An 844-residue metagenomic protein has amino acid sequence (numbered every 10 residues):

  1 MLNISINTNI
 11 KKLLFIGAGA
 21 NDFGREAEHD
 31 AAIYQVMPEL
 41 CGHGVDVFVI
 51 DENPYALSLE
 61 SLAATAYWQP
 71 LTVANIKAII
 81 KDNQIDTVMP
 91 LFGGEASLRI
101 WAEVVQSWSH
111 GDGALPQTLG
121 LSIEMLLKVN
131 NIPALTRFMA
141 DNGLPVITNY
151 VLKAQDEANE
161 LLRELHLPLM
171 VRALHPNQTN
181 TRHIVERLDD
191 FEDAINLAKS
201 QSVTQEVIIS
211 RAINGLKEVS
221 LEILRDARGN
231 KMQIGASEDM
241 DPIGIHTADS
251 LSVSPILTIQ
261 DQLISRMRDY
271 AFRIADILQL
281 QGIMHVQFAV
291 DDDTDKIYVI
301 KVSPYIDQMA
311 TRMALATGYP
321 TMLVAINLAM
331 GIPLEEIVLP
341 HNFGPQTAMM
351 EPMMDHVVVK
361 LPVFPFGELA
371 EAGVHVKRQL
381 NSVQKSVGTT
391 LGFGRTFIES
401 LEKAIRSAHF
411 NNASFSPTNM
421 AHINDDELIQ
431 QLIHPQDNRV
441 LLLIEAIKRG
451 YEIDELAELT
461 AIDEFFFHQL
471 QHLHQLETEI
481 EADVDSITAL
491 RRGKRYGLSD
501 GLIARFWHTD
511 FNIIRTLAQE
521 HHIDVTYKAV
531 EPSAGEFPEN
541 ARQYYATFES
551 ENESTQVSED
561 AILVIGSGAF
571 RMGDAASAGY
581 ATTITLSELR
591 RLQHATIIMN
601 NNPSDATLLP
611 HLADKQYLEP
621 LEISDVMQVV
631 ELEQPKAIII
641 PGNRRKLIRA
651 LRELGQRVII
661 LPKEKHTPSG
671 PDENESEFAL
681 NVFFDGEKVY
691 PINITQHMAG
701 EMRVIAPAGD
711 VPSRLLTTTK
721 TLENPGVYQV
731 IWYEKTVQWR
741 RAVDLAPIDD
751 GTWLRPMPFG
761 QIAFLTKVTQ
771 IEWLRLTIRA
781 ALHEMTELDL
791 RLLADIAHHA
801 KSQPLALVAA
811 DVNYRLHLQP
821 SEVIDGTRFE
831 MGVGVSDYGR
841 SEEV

Functional and structural regions predicted by a protein language model:
S5-K11, G17-R25, D30-Q35, E39-G42 (+19 more regions): ATP-dependent carboxylate activation and anion-phosphoryl transfer catalytic cores that bind Mg-ATP to form
I50, P90-L91, L121, N149-L152 (+3 more regions): Structural motif
A102, G573-D574, L654: Active-site/ligand-binding-proximal alpha/beta "capping" segment
I123-R137: Short alpha-helix plus adjacent loop in nuclease-associated cores
A154-L165, T547, G670: Conserved phosphate-binding catalytic cores of ATP/NTP-utilizing and phosphoryl-transfer enzymes
L502-T555: C-terminal amphipathic alpha-helical interaction region
